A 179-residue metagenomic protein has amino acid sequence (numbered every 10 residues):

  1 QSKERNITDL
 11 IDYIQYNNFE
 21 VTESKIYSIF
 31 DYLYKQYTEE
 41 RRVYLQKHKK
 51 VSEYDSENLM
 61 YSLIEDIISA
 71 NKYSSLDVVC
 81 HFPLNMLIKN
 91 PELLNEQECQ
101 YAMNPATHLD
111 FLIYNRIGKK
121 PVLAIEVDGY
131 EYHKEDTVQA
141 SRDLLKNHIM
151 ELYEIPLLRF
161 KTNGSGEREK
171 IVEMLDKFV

Functional and structural regions predicted by a protein language model:
Q1-D9: Charged interaction/catalytic cores of defense and host-pathogen modules
D9-A124, Y130-V179: Nucleic-acid endo/exonuclease domains
